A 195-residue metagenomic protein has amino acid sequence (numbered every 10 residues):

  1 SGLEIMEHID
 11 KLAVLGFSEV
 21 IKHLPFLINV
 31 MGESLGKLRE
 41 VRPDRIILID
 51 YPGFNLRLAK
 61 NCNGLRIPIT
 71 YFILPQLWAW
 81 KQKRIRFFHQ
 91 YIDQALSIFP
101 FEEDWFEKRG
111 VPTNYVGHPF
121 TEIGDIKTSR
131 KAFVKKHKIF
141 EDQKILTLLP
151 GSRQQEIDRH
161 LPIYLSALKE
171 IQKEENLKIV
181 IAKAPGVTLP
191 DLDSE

Functional and structural regions predicted by a protein language model:
S1-V134, L149-H160, E174, A184-G186: Active-site and donor-binding regions of nucleotide-sugar-utilizing enzymes
K136-K138: Short secondary-structure boundary/capping segments
F140-T147, L177-K178: Charged active-site motifs of nucleotide-sugar-dependent glycosyltransferases
P162-S166: Short acidic-capped amphipathic helix/loop micro-motif used as an active-site/signal-coupling element
L177-E195: Catalytic donor nucleotide-activated moiety binding site of glycosyltransferases and closely related
